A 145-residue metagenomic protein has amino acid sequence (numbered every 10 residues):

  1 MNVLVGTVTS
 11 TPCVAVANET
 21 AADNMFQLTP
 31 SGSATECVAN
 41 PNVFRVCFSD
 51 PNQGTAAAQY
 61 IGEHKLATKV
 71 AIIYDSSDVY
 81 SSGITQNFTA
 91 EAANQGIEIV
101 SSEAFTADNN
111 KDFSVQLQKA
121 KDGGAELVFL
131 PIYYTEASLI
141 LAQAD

Functional and structural regions predicted by a protein language model:
M1-E36, F105-A107, K111-F113, S138: Beta-alpha junction/loop-to-helix N-cap segments that form part of ligand/metal-binding clefts
M1-V8, L28-P30, K69-Y74, G124-Y134 (+1 more regions): Periplasmic-binding protein-like
T11-V14, N52, V79, T135-E136: Short alpha-helical
T20-D23, I84-D145: Extracellular/periplasmic bilobed ligand-binding domains
D23, A39-F44: Ligand-binding "clamshell"
T35-V38, A93: Short, conserved catalytic or adaptor-binding loops enriched in Gly and charged residues
V43-T106, E126-L127: An alpha-beta-alpha
